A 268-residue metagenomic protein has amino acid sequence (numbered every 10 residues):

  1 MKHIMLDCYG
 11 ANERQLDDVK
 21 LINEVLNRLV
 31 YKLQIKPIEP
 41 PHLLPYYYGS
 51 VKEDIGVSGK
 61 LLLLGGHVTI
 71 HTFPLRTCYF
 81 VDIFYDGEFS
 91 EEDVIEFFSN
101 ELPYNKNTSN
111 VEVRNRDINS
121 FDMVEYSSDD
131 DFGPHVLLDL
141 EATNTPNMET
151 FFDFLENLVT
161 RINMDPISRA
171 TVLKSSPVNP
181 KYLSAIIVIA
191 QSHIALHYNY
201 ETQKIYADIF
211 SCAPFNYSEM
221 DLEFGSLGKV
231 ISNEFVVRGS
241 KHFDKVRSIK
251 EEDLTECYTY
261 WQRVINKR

Functional and structural regions predicted by a protein language model:
M1-R268: Polybasic/polar functional segments that serve as interface/processing modules
